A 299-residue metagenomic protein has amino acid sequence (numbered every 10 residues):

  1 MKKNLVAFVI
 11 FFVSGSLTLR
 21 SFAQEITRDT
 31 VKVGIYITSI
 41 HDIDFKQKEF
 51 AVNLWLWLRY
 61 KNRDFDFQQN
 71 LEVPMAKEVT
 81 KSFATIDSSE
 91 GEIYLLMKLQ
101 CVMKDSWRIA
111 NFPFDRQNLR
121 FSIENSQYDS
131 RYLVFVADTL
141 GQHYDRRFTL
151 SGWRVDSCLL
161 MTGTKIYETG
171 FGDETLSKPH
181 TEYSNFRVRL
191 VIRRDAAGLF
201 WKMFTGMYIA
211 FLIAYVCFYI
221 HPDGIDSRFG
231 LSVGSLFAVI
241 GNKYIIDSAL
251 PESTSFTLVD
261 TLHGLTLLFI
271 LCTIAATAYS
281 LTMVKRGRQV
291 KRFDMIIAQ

Functional and structural regions predicted by a protein language model:
M1-N4: Positively charged n-region of N-terminal signal peptides that target proteins for export
V6-A7, G264: Short amphipathic alpha-helical "recognition" segments used for binding
A7-S16: Bacterial N-terminal signal peptides
T18-A23: Sec/Tat signal peptide C-region and signal peptidase I cleavage site
Q24-V191: Soluble non-transmembrane domains of integral membrane proteins
R187-Q299: Channel- or pocket-lining gating/hinge segments that regulate access to a cavity or pore
